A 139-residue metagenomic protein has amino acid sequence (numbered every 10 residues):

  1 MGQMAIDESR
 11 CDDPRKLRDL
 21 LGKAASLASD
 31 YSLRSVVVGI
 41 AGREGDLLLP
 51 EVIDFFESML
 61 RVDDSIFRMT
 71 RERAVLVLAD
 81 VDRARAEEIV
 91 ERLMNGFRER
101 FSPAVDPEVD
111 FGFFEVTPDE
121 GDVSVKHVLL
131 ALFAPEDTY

Functional and structural regions predicted by a protein language model:
M1-I6, L20-K23: Charge-rich, low-complexity segments
I6-K16, A28-S29, G45, D63-R68: Catalytic-site/binding-pocket detector for metal-dependent nucleotidyl cyclases and the c-di-GMP signaling machinery
R15-L20, R43-D63: Active-site-proximal alpha-helical element of nucleotidyl cyclase-like catalytic domains and analogous helices
L17-G42: Active-site-proximal structural segments of metal-dependent nucleotidyl cyclase/transferase enzymes
A25-S29, I53-V81, E99-A104: Conserved helix-loop-beta segment at the catalytic/binding core of cyclic-nucleotide signaling proteins
R34-V38, R68-D82, S102-L132: A short glycine-enriched loop-to-beta-strand structural element that forms part of the catalytic core of nucleotide
D46-I53, A84-E88, V116-Y139: Catalytic cores and conserved motifs of cyclic dinucleotide signaling enzymes
E87-A104: An amphipathic, aromatic/His-enriched active-site/gating alpha helix that lines ligand/cofactor pockets
